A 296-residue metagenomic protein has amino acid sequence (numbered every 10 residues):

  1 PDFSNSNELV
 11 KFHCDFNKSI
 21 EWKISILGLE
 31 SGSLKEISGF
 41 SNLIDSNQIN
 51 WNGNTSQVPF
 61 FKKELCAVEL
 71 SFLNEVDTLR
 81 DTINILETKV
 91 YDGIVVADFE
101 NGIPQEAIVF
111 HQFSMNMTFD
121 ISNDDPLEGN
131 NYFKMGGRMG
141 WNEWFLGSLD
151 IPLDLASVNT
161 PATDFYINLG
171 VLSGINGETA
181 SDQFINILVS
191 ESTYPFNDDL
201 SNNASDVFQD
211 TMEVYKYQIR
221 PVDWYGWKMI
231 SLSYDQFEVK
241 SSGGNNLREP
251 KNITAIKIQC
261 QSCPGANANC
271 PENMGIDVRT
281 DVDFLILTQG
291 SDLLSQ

Functional and structural regions predicted by a protein language model:
P1-E21, S157-N168: Contiguous beta-strand segments within globular domains
D15-E36, N176-D182: Solvent-exposed loop/turn segments flanking beta-strands in beta-repeat/beta-sandwich domains
D45-D77, S148-A156, I230-R248: Signal that preferentially marks extracellular ectodomain short beta-strand elements of beta-sandwich modules
T82-M117, Q296: Extracellular carbohydrate-recognition regions
F99, L232, I256, T280-G290: Extracellular beta-strand elements of beta-rich domains used for carbohydrate recognition/degradation or cell-matrix
M117-L146: Short carbohydrate-recognition loop motifs
D150-F165, P221-W224, N246-N252: Extracellular/lumenal carbohydrate-interaction signature centered on repeated Trp-anchored short motifs
N168-G244, C263-A268, I276-D281, D292-L294: Extracellular ligand-binding interfaces
